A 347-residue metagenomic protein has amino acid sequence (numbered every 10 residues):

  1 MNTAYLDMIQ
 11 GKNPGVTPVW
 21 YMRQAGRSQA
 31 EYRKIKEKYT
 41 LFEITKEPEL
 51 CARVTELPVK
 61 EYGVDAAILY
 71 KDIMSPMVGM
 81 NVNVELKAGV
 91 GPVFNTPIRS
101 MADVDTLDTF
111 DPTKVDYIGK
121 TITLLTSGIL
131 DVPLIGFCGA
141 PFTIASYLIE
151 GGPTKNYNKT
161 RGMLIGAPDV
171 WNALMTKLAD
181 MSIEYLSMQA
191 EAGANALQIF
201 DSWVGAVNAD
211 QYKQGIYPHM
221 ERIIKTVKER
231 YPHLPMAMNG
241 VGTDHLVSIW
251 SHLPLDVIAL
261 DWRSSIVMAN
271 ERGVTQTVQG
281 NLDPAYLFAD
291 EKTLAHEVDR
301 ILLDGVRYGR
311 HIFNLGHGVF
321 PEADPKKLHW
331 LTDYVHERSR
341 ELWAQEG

Functional and structural regions predicted by a protein language model:
M1-A88, R222, A295, P325-G347: N-terminal basic, low-complexity leaders that serve as flexible interaction/assembly modules and, when applicable, as
M8, K12, I35, L107 (+2 more regions): Residues that form generic nucleotide/phosphate-binding pockets
Y21, K114-G347: Active-site loop segments of alpha/beta catalytic cores
R33-T45, S100-D111, H233, S251: Short, basic, glycine/proline-bearing loop/turn elements
E47, P97-S100, N156, D290: Intrinsic-disorder/low-complexity, polar/charged segments
I73-P76, G91-P92, S100-M101, P141-T143: A short acidic, glycine/proline-enriched capping/turn motif at secondary-structure boundaries, especially helix N-cap
V82-N95, L148-N158: Short, flexible, mixed-charge acidic loops at enzyme active sites
G89-T126: A gly/proline- and charged-residue-enriched helix-loop-helix capping module
